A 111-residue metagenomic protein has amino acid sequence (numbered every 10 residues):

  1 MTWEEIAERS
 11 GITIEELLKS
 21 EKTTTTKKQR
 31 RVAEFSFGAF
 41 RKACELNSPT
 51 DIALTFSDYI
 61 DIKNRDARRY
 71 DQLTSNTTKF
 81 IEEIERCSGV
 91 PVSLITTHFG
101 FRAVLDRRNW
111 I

Functional and structural regions predicted by a protein language model:
M1-I111: Non-transmembrane, aqueous-exposed alpha-helical and coiled segments at domain scale
